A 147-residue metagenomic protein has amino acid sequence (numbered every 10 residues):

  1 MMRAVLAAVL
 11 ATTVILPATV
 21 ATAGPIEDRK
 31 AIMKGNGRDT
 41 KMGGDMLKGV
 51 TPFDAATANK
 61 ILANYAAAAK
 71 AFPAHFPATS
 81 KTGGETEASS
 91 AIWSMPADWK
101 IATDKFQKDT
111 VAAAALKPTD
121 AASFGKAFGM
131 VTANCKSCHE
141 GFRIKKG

Functional and structural regions predicted by a protein language model:
M1-M2, T22-G24: Absolute protein N-terminus
M1-V9, L16: Bacterial N-terminal signal peptides that target proteins for export
I15-A23: Sec/Tat signal peptide C-region and signal peptidase I cleavage site
A18, T110-V111, C135-K136: A short hydrophobic/aromatic micro-motif that marks alpha-helical segments and, especially, helix-coil
A23-M130, G147: Extracytoplasmic c-type cytochrome modules immediately beyond a signal peptide or single-pass transmembrane anchor
V131-F142: The canonical Cys-X-X-Cys-His
